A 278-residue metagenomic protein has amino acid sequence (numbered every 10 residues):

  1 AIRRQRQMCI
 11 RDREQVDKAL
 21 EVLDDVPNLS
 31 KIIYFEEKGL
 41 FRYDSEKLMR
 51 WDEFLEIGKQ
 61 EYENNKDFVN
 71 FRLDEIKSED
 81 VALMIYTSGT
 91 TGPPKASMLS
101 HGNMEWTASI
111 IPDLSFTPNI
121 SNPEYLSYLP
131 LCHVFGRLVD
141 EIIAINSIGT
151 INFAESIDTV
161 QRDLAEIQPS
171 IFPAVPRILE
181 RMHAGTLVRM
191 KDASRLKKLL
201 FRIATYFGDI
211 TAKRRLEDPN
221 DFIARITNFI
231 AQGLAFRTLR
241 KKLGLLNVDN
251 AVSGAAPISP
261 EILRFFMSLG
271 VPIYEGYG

Functional and structural regions predicted by a protein language model:
A1-R6, I10: Single conserved hydrophobic/aromatic residue that forms the stacking wall/gate of nucleotide- or nucleobase-binding
E14-V16, G39, I178, I258: Alpha-helix capping/helix-boundary segments
S30-E37: Short beta-strand elements of ligand-binding domains
M49-D52, K59-Y86, P93, P118-E124: Conserved pre-ATP/AMP-binding loop-to-beta segment of ANL
V81, T87-T90, Y125, P130 (+4 more regions): Conserved S/T- and glycine-rich ATP-binding loop of Class I adenylate-forming
E105-S127, L131-F229, G233, N247 (+1 more regions): Conserved AMP-binding/adenylation subdomain of ANL enzymes
T227, A231-G278: Conserved AMP-binding/adenylate-forming
